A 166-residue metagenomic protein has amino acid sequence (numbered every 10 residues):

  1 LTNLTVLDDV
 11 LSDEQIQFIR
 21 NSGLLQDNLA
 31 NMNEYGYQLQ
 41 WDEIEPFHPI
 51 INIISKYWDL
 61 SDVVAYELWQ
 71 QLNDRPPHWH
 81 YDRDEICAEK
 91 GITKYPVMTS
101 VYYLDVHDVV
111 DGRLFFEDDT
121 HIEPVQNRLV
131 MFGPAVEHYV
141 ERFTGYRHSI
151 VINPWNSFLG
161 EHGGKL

Functional and structural regions predicted by a protein language model:
L1-W69, D74-P77: Non-heme Fe(II)/2-oxoglutarate
D59-L166: Catalytic core of non-heme Fe(II) oxygenases with the double-stranded beta-helix
